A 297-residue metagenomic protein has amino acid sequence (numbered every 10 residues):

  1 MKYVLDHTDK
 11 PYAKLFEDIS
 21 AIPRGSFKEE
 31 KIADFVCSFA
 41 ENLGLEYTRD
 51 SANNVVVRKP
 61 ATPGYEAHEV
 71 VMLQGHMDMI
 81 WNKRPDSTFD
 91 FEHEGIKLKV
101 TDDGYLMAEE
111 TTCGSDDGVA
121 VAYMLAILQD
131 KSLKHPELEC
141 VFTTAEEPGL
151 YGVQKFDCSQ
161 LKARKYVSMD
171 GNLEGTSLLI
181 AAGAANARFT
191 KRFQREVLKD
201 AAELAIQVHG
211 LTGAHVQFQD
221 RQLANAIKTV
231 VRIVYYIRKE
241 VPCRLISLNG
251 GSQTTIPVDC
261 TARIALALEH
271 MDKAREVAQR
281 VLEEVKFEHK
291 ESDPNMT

Functional and structural regions predicted by a protein language model:
K2-G104: Acidic/His- and Gly-rich active-site-bordering loop/insert found across diverse amide/peptide-bond hydrolases
D6-A13, S26, E30, G118-V121 (+3 more regions): Electropositive phosphate-/nucleotide-binding environments in soluble metabolic enzymes
F27, H135-E137, D293: Short secondary-structure junction motifs
S38, A126-Q129, Y235: Short, well-ordered alpha-helices that flank and scaffold nucleotide-derived cofactor binding pockets
Y47-T48, L138, C243: Hydrophobic anchor at the start of a short beta-strand that flanks the dinucleotide cofactor-binding loop
D50-A52, T143, L248: Conserved beta-strand termini and adjacent loop/short-helix elements that scaffold enzyme active sites in alpha/beta
Y65-F142, E146-P148, V153-R164, L173-E174 (+2 more regions): Active-site metal-coordination/substrate-binding segment of hydrolases, especially metallo-dependent peptidases
I96-K97, T101-M107, E147-P148, V153-T297: Midchain, well-structured core segments that form catalytic/ion-binding scaffolds
